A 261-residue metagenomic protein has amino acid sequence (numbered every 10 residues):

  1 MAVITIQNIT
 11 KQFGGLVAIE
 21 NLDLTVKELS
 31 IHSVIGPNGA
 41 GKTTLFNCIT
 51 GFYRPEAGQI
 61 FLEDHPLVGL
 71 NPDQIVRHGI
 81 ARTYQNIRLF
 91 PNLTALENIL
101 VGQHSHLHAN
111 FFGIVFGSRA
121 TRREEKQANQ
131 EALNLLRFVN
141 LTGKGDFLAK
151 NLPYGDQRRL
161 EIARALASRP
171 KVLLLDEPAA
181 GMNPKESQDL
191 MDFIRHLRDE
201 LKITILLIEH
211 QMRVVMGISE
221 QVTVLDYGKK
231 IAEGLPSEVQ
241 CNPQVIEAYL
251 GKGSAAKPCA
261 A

Functional and structural regions predicted by a protein language model:
M1-A261: Glycine-rich phosphate-binding loops of nucleotide-dependent enzymes
